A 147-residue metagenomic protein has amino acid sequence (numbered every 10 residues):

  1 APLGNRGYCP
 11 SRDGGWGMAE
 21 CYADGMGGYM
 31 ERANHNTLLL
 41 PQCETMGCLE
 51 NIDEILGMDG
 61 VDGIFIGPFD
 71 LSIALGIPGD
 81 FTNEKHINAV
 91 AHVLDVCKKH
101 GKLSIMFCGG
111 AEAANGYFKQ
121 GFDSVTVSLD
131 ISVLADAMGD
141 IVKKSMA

Functional and structural regions predicted by a protein language model:
A1-D59, I73: Conserved anion-binding
A1-G4, I131-A147: C-terminal helical cap(s) of enzyme catalytic domains, especially alpha/beta-barrels
A1-L3, G57-G63, K119-V125: Glycine-enriched alpha-helix->loop->beta-strand junction motifs that scaffold or abut catalytic
M30-A33, A91-K99, V142-M146: Surface-exposed amphipathic alpha-helices with a cationic face
L39-E44, I64-I66, S104-F107, S124-V127: Hydrophobic faces of well-ordered beta-strands that scaffold small-molecule active sites in alpha/beta enzyme cores
I55, G67, Y117: Conserved, mostly hydrophobic/aromatic
I64-I73, F122-D140: Glycine-rich phosphate-binding active-site loops on the catalytic face of alpha/beta enzymes
I66-I87: Glycine/Thr-rich beta-alpha phosphate-binding loop at enzyme active sites
